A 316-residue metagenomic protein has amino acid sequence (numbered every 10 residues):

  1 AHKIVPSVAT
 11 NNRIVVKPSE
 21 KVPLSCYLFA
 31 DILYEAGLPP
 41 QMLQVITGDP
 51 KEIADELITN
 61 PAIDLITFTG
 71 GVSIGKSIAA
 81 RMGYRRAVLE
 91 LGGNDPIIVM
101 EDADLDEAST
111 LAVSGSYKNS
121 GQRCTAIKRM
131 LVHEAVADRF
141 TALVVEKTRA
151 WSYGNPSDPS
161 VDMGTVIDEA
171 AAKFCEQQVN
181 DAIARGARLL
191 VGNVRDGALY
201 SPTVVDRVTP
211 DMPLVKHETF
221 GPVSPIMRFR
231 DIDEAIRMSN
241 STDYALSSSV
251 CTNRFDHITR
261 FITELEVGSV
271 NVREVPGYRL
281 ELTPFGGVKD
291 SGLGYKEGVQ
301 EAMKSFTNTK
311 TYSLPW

Functional and structural regions predicted by a protein language model:
A1-E107, F229: Rossmann-like NAD(P) dinucleotide-binding subdomain of oxidoreductase/dehydrogenase enzymes
P6, E56-L57, L111, D181 (+3 more regions): Well-formed, non-transmembrane alpha-helical positions, independent of function
R13, K21, P50, V72-S73 (+11 more regions): Gly/Ser/Thr-rich beta-alpha loop segments that engage phosphate groups in nucleotides
R13-V15, L189, S269: A short hydrophobic/small-residue beta-strand
D31, E35, A80, S114 (+2 more regions): Short, well-ordered alpha-helices that flank and scaffold nucleotide-derived cofactor binding pockets
G37, L65, G71-T209, I232 (+2 more regions): ALDH superfamily catalytic-core signature
I63, I98, S152, A184-R185 (+1 more regions): Conserved C-terminal structural/oligomerization subdomain of aldehyde/semialdehyde dehydrogenase
